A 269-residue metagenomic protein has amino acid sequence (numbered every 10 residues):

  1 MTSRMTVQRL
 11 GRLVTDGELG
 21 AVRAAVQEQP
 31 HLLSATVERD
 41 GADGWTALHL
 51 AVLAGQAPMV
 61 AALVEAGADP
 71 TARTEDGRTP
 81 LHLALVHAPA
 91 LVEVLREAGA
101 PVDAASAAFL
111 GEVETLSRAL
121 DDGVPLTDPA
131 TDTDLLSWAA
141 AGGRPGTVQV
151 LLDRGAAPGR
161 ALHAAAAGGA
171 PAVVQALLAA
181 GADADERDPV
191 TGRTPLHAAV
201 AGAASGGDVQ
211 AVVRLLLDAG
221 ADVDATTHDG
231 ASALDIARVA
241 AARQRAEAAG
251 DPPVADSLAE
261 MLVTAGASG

Functional and structural regions predicted by a protein language model:
T2-D43, G111-A130, L135: N-terminal segments that cap or nucleate solenoid repeat domains
T6, G44, G77, D132 (+3 more regions): Start-of-repeat signature of ankyrin repeats
R12-E18, L50-Q56, L83-P89, S106-V113 (+4 more regions): Ankyrin repeat A-helix N-terminal signature
V26-L32, A61-D69, V94-A100, R118-P125 (+4 more regions): Ankyrin repeat domain, specifically the short helix-to-loop turn at the C-terminus of the second helix of each repeat
V37, G41, T74, S106 (+4 more regions): Ankyrin repeat boundary/linker residues
R73-A98, R187-L215, A221-G269: Ankyrin repeat (ANK) tandem arrays and their immediately adjacent linkers/low-complexity segments
S137, A141, A156-R193: Eukaryotic tandem repeat interaction scaffolds
